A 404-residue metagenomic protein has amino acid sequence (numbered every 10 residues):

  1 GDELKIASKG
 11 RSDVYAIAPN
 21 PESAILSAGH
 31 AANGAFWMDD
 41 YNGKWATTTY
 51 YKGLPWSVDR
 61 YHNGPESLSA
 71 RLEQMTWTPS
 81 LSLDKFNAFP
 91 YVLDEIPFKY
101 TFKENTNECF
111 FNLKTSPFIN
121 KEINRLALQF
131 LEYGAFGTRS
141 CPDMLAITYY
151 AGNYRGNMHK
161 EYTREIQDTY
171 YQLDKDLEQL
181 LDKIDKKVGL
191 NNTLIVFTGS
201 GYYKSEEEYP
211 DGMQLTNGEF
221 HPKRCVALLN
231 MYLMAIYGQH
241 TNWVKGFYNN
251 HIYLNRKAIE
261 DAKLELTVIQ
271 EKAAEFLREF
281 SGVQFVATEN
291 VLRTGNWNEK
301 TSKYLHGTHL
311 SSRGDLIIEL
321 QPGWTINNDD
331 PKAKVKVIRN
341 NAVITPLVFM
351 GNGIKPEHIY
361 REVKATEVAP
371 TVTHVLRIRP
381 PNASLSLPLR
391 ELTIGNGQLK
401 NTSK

Functional and structural regions predicted by a protein language model:
G1-C141, Y150-N157, S281: His/Asp/Glu-rich, glycine-adjacent segments that coordinate divalent cations and/or stabilize oxyanion chemistry on
L4, A127, P142-Y150, I166-I184 (+4 more regions): Beta-strand elements within well-structured catalytic alpha/beta cores of enzymes that handle phosphate/sulfate esters
S8-G10, G137-C141, V188-L190, K245-G246 (+2 more regions): Extracellular/periplasmic catalytic domains that process cell-envelope and extracellular macromolecules
N20-A24, A151-Y154, G201-K204, A258-E260 (+2 more regions): Solvent-exposed loop/turn segments at secondary-structure junctions within structured extracellular/periplasmic domains
A28-H30, L54-E66, R164, E178-W324: Secreted, luminal/periplasmic, and some membrane-associated catalytic domains that remodel anionic oxygen-ester
L113-R139, G152-T193, K272-E275: A long, amphipathic alpha-helix that forms part of the scaffold/cap immediately adjacent to metal-dependent active
S116, N120-I123, Q129-E132, S140-A146 (+3 more regions): Extracellular low-complexity, Gly/Ser/Thr-rich intrinsically disordered linkers and protease-sensitive activation/hinge
K223-L266, K334-L376, L392-L399: Substrate-binding rim/cap in mid-to-C-terminal beta-strand-loop elements of soluble/periplasmic
